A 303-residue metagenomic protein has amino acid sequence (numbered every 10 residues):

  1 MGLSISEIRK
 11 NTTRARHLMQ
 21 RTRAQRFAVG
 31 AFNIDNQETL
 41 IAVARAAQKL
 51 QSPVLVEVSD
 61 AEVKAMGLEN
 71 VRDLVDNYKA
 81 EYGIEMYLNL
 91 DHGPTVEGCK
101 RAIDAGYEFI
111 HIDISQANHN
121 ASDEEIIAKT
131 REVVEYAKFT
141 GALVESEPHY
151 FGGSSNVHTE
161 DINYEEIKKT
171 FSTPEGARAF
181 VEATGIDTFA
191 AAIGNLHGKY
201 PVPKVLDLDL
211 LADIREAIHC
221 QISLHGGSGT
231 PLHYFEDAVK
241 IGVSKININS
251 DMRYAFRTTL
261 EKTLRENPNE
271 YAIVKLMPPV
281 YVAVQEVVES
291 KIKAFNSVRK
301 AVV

Functional and structural regions predicted by a protein language model:
M1-G30: N-terminal amphipathic alpha-helix/helix-capping segment at the start of soluble metabolic enzymes
G2-I5, P231-V303: C-terminal alpha-helical cap/extension of soluble enzyme domains
R9, N120, P201, P278 (+1 more regions): Charge-dense, low-complexity intrinsically disordered segments
T13-R21, N36-E62, L68-G83, Y87 (+7 more regions): Alpha/beta enzyme core
E147, H225-S228: Glycine-rich beta-strand-to-loop/alpha-helix junction loops that act as flexible
P203-V205, L210, A217-C220, N269 (+1 more regions): Active-site-adjacent C-terminal substructures of enzyme catalytic domains
